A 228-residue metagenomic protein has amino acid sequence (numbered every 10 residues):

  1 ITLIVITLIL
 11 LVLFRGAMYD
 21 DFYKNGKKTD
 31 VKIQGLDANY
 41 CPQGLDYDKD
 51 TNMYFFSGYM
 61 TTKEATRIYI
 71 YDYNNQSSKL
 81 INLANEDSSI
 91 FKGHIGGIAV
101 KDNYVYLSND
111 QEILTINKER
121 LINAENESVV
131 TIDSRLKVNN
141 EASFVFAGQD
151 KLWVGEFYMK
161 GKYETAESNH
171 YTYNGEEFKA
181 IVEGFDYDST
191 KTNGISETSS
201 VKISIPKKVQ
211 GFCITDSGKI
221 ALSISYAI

Functional and structural regions predicted by a protein language model:
D30-T66: Beta-strand-rich domains and repeat architectures in extracellular enzymes and scaffolds, especially beta-propellers
I33-A38, N82-I90, D133-V138, S200-I205: Surface loop/turn motifs at the tips and blade-to-blade linkers of beta-strand repeat domains
N39-D46, I90-G97, L136-Q149, P206-C213: Repeated scaffold domains used in trafficking and secretory/extracellular systems, primarily beta-propellers
C41, R67, Q76-N103: Blade-loop segments of beta-propeller domains
D50-N52, D102-N103, Q149-K151, S217-K219: Short coil/turn segments that connect the beta-strands within blades of beta-propeller domains
F56-T62, G155-E177, S225-I228: Short, conserved, GDST-rich strand-edge loop motifs in beta-rich repeat architectures
T66-N74, I116-N123, E167-S189: Beta-propeller blade signature
V201-I228: Loop/turn-rich, solvent-exposed surfaces of beta-rich toroidal or solenoidal domains
